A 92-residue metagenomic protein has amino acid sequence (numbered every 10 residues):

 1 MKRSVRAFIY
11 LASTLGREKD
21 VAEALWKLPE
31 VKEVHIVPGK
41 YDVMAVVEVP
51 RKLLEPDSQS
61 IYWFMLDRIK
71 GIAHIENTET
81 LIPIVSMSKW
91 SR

Functional and structural regions predicted by a protein language model:
M1-R92: A compositional/biophysical signature of low hydrophobicity enriched in polar/charged and small residues
